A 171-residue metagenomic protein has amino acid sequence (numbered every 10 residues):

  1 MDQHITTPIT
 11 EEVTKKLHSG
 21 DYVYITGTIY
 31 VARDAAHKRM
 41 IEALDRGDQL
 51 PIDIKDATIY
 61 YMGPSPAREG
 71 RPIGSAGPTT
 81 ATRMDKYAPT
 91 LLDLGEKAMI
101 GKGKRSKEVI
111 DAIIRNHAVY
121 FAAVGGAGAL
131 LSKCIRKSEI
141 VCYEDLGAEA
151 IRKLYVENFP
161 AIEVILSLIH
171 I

Functional and structural regions predicted by a protein language model:
M1-I9: Short, structured beta-strand/loop micro-motifs enriched in basic residues and often containing a Trp
V31-A32, A36-F159: Feature captures the catalytic cores and cofactor-binding loops of soluble hydro-lyases/lyases that act on carboxylate
A161-S167: C-terminal edge-of-domain segments
I169-I171: Conserved small/polar residues in nucleotide/adenosyl-binding loops
